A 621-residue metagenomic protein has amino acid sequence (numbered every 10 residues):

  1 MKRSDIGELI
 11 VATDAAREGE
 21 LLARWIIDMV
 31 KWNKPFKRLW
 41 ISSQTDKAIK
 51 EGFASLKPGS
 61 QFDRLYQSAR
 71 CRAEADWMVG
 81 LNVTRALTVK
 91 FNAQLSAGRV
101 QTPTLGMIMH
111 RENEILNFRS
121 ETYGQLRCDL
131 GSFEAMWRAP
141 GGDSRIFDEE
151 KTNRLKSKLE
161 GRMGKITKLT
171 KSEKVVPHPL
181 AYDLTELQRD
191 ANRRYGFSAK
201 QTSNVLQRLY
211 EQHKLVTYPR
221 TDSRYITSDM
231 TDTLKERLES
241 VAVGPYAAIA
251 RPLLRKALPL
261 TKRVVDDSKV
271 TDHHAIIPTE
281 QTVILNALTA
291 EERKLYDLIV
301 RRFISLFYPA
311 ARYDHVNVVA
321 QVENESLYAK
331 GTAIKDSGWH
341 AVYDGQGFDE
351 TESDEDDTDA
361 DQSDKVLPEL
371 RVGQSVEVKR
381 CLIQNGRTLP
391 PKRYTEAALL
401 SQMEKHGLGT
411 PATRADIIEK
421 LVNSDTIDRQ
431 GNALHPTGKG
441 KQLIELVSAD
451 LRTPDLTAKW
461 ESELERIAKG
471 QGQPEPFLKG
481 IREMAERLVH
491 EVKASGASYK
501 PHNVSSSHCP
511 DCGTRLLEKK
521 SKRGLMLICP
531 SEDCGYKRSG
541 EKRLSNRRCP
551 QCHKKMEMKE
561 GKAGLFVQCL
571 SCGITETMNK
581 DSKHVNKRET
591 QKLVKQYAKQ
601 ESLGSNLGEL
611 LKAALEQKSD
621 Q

Functional and structural regions predicted by a protein language model:
M1-K171, H274-E325, A333, S337: Phosphate-backbone binding and catalysis cores of DNA-processing enzymes
A12-A15, N92-Q94, K171-L180, D190-Y195 (+1 more regions): Conserved short loop/turn motifs at secondary-structure junctions
T84, N117, A199-K200, N204 (+1 more regions): Basic, low-complexity terminal or inter-domain segments flanking catalytic cores
G161-P177, R380-T388: Positively charged, polyanion-binding regions of nucleic-acid-associated proteins
L169, P177-A191, V216-T221, P390-Q402: Short acidic, hydrophobic short linear motifs in intrinsically disordered regions
H213-K214, D425: Glycine-centered, phosphate/nucleic-acid-interacting loop/turn motifs that mediate DNA/RNA or nucleotide
